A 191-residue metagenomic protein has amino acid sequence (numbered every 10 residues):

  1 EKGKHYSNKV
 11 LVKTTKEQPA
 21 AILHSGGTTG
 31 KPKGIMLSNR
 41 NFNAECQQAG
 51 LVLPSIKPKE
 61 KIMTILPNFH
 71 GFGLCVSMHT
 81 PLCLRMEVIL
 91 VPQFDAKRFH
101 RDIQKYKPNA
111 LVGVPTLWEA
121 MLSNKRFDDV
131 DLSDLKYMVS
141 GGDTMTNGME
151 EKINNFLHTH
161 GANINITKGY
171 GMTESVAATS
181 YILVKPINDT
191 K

Functional and structural regions predicted by a protein language model:
E1, G34-M36, T64, M86-Q93 (+1 more regions): Short beta-strand->loop structural element characteristic of the AMP-binding/adenylate-forming
K2-H24, K31, S55-K61: Conserved pre-ATP/AMP-binding loop-to-beta segment of ANL
E17, N39-R40, E60, L66 (+1 more regions): Structural detector for helix-capping/boundary residues
E17-I35, C46, G50, T167: ATP phosphate-binding P-loop of adenylate-forming
L37-S38, S77: Active-site loop-to-helix junction immediately N-terminal to the catalytic Tyr of the SDR YXXXK motif in Rossmann-fold
N41, F94-D95, T116, T144 (+1 more regions): Short beta->alpha linker loops
N43-K61, G71-A110, N124-K125: Conserved AMP-binding/adenylation subdomain of ANL enzymes
P108-G113, L122-T190: Gly/Ser/Thr-rich phosphate-binding loop
